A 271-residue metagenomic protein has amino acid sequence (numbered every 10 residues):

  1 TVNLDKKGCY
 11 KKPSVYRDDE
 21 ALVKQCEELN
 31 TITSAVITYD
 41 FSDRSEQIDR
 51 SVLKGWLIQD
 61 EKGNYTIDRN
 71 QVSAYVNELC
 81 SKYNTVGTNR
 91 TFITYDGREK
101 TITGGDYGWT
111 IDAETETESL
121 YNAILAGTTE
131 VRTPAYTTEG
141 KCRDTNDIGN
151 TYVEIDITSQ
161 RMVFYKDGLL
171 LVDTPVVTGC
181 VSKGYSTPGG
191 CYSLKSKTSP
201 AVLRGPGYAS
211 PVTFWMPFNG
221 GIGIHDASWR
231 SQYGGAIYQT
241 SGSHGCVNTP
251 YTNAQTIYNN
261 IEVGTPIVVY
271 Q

Functional and structural regions predicted by a protein language model:
T1-Y192, S196-A209, F214, I261-V263 (+1 more regions): Surface-exposed, secretory/extracytoplasmic low-complexity segments enriched in Ser/Thr/Asn/Gly/Pro
W215-S228, Q232-N260, T265-V269: Active-site scaffold segments
